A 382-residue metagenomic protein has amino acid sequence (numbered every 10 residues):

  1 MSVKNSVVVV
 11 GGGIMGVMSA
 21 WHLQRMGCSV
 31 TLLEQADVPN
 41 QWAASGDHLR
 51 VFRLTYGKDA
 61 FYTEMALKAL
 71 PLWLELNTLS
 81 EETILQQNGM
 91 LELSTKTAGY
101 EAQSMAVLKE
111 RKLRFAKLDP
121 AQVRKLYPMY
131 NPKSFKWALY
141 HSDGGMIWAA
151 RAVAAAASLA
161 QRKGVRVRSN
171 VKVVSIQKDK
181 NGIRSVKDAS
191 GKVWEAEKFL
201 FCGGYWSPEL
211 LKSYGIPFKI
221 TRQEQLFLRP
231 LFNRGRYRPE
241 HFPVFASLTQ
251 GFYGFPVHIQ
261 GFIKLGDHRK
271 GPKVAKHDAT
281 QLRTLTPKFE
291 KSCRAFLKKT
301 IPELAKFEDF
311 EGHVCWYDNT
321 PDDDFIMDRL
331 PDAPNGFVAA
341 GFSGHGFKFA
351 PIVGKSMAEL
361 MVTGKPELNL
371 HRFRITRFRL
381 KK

Functional and structural regions predicted by a protein language model:
N5-L32: N-terminal Rossmann-like FAD-binding beta1-loop-alpha1 element of flavoenzymes
V8-V10, L33, W194-W206, G354: Short hydrophobic core segments
M15, W21-M26, E81-Q87, V193-W194 (+2 more regions): Active-site substrate-recognition segment that forms the wall of the catalytic cavity or substrate channel
R25-S45: Glycine-rich FAD pyrophosphate-binding loop
L49-L126, F135, G251: Dinucleotide-binding Rossmann-like beta1-alpha1 core, especially the glycine-rich loop that anchors the ADP
E64, E92-Y100, Y140-S158, L282-F289: Short beta-strand to alpha-helix junction loop
Y140-S190, W194-K198: Helical element adjacent to the flavin cofactor pocket in flavoenzyme catalytic cores
A295-K382: C-terminal catalytic lobe of FAD-dependent flavoproteins
